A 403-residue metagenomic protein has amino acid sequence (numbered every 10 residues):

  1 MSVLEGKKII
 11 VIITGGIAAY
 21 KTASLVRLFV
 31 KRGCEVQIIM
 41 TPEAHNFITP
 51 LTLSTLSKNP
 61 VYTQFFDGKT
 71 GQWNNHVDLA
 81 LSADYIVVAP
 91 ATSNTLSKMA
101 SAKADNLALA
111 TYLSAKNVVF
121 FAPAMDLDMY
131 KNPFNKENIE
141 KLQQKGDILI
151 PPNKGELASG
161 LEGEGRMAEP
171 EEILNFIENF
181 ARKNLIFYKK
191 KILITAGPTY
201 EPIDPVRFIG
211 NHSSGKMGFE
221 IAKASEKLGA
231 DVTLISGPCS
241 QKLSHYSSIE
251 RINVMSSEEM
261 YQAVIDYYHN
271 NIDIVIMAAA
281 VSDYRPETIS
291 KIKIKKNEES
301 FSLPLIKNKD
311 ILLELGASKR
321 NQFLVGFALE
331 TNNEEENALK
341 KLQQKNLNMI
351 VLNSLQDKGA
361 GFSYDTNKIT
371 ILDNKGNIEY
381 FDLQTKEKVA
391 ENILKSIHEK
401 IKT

Functional and structural regions predicted by a protein language model:
M1-F120, D126-L329, N333-T403: A cross-family phosphate/adenosyl-ligand binding-site feature
